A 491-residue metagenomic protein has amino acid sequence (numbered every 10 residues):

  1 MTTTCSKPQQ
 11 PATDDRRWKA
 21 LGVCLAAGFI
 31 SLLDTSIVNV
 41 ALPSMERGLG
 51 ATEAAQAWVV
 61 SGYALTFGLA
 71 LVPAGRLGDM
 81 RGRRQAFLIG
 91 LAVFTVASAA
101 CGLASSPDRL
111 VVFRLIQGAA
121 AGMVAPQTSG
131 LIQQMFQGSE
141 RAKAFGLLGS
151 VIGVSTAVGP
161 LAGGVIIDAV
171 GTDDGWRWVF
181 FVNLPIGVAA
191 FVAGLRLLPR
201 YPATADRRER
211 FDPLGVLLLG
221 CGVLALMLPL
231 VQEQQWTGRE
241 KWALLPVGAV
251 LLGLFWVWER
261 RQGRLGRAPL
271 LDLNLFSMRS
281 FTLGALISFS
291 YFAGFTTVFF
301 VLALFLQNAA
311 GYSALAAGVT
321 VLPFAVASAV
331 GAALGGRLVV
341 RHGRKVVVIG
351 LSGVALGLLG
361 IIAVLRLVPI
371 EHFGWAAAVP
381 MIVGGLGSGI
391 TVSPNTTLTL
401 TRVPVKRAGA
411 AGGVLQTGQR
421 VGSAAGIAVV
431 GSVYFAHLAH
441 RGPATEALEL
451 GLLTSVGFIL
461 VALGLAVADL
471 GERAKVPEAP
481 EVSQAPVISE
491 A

Functional and structural regions predicted by a protein language model:
M1-R16, D469-A491: Intrinsic disorder in cytosolic terminal tails and internal cytosolic loops of multi-pass membrane transporters
T2-R196, A436: Transmembrane-helix bundle of Major Facilitator Superfamily
W18-V40, E53, K241, G266-R473 (+1 more regions): 12-transmembrane solute porter fold
S31, V60-Y63, F67, F94 (+10 more regions): Structural signature of transmembrane alpha-helices in multi-pass secondary transporters
P43, G75-R76, S129-G130, G164 (+7 more regions): Small-residue-mediated transmembrane helix hinge/kink sites in multi-pass secondary transporters
V93-L103, I116, A120, I186-A193 (+4 more regions): Transmembrane-helix signature of multi-pass solute transporters
P126, L147, I152-G164, V223 (+3 more regions): Glycine/proline-centered helix-kink
D168-L286, G294, Y312, G451 (+2 more regions): Hydrophobic transmembrane-helix bundles of small-molecule transporters
